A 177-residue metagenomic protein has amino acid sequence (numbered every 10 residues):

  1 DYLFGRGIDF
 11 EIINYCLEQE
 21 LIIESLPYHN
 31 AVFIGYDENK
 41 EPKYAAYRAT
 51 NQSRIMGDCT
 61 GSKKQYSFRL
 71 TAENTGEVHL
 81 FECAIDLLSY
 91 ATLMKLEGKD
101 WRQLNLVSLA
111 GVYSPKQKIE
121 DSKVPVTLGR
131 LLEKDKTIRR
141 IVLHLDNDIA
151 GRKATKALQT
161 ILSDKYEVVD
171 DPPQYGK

Functional and structural regions predicted by a protein language model:
D1-T71: Basic, glycine-enriched DNA-binding surface that flanks or lies within the catalytic cores of DNA
L3, F33, E82, Y90 (+1 more regions): Terminal peptide-recognition signature
L26, L70-T75, E133-T137: Flexible, charged surface loops at secondary-structure boundaries
T75-H79, R140-I141: Short active-site oxyanion
L80-I85, A110-S114: Conserved mixed alpha/beta catalytic, RNA-binding, or beta-rich assembly cores of soluble enzyme, regulatory
I85-D86, A154: Acidic, divalent-metal-coordinating active-site segment for phosphoryl/phosphodiester hydrolysis, typified by short
D86-K95: Short, well-ordered amphipathic alpha-helices
M94-K177: TOPRIM fold recognition
